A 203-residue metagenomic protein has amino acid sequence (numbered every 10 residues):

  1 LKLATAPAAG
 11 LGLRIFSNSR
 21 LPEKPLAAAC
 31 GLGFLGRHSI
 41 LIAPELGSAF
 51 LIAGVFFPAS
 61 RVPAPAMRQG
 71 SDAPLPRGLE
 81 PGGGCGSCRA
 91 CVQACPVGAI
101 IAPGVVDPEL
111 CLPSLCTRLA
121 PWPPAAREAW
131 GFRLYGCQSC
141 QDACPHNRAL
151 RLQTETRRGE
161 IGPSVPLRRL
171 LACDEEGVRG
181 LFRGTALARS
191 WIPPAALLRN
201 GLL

Functional and structural regions predicted by a protein language model:
L1-S164: Catalytic cores of enzyme domains
S164-W191: Flexible internal linker/loop segments at domain or repeat junctions
P194-A196: Alpha-helix N-cap/helix-start positions at coil->helix boundaries
L198-L203: Structural detector for internal amphipathic alpha-helices that build alpha-solenoid repeat scaffolds
